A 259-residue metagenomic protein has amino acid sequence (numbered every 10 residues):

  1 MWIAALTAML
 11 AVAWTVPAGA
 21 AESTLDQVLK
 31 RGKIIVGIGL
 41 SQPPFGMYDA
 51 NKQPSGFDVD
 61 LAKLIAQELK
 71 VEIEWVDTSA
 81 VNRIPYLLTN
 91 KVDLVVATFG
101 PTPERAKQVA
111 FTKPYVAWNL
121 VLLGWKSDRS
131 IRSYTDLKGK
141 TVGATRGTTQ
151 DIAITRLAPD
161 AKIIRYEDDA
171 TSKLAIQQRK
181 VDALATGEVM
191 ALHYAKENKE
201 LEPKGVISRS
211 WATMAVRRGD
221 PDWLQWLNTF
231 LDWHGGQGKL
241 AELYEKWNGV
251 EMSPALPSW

Functional and structural regions predicted by a protein language model:
A20-T98, K107: Extracytoplasmic small-molecule ligand-binding "clamshell" domains of the periplasmic binding protein/Venus flytrap
E22, T149-Y166, K199-P203, D232-W259: Ligand-binding clefts/hinges and TM-proximal coupling segments of bilobed small-molecule sensing domains
I34-I35, L69-E72, T89-A97, T141 (+3 more regions): Alpha-to-beta junction loops
V59, E74-P85, R129-S130, T149 (+2 more regions): Short helix-initiation/N-cap motifs at beta->coil->alpha
V59-E68, D128, T135, K140-T141 (+2 more regions): Extended ligand-binding regions for polar small-molecule ligands
V71-W75, S79-V81, F99-R105, V109 (+1 more regions): A conserved helix-loop-strand patch within extracytoplasmic ligand-binding domains of the periplasmic binding
N82, T98-K107, A153-R156, K173 (+1 more regions): A ligand-binding cleft/hinge motif common to bilobed small-molecule-binding domains
V116-G124, E188, L192-D232, V250-W259: Periplasmic-binding protein-like
